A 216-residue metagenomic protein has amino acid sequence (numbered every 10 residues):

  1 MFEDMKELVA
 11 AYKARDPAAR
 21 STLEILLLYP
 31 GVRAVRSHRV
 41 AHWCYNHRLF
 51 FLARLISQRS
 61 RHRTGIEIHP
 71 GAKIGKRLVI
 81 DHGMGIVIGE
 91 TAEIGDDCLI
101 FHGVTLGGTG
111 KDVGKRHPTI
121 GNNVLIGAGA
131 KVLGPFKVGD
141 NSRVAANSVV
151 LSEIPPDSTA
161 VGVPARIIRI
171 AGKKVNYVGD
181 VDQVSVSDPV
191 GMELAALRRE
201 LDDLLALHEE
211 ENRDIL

Functional and structural regions predicted by a protein language model:
M1-S60, T64, V175-L216: Terminal amphipathic alpha-helical/low-complexity segments used for targeting or macromolecular assembly
R61-I168: Structural signal for interior beta-strand "rungs" in well-ordered beta-sheet cores of soluble enzyme domains
I170-K174: A structural signal for small-residue-enriched, beta-sheet-centric alpha/beta enzyme cores and oligomeric scaffold folds
